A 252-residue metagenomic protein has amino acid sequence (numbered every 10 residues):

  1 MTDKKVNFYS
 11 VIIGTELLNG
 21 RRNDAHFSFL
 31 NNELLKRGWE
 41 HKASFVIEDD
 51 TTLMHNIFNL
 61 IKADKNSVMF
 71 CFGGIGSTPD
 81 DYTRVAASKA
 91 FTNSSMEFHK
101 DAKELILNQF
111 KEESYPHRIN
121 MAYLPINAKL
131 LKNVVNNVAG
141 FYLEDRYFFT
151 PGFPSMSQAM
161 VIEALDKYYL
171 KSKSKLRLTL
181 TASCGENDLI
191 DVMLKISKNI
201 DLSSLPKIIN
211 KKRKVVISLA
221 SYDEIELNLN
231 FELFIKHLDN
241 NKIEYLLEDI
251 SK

Functional and structural regions predicted by a protein language model:
T2-S44, E48-D49, I225-L229: Glycine-rich phosphate/diphosphate-binding loop of Rossmann-like nucleotide-binding domains
F8, S67-M69, Y147-F148: Generic beta-sheet signal
I13-T15, C71-P79, P151, A220-Y222: Glycine-rich beta-strand-to-loop/alpha-helix junction loops that act as flexible
S28-A90: N-terminal small/polar loop signature for handling phosphorylated ligands or for N-terminal nucleophile
R37, I61-K65, A90-S94, Q109-E113 (+3 more regions): Change "in soluble alpha/beta enzymes" to "in soluble alpha/beta proteins
L53-N56, Y82-L170: Proline/glycine-rich low-complexity loops and linkers
D145-H237: An accessory alpha-helical subdomain
H237-K252: Conserved short beta-strand edge segments in small beta-sheet-based binding/regulatory domains
